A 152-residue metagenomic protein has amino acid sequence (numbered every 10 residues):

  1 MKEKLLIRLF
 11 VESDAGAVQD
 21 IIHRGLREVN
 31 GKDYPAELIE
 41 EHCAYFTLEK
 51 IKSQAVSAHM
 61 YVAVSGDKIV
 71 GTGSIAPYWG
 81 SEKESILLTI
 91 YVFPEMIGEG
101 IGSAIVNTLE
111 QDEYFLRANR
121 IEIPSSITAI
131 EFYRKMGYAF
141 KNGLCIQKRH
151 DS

Functional and structural regions predicted by a protein language model:
M1-E3: Basic/polar N-terminal segments that are highly enriched at the extreme N-terminus, encompassing both cleavable
L5, L9-S13, D20-E95, V106-T108 (+1 more regions): Acetyl-CoA-dependent GNAT
G25, D112, F132: Short alpha-helical functional segments enriched in proximate histidine and acidic residues
G71, A129-I130, R149-H150: Short secondary-structure capping/turn micro-motifs that flank functional sites
E99, S103: Residues forming the Rossmann-fold NAD(P)(H) cofactor-binding site
I105, A129-F132: Conserved short alpha-helix immediately C-terminal to the canonical SAM/SAH-binding motif I of Rossmann-like
V106, E113-S126: Conserved GNAT acetyl-CoA-binding A-motif
R120-P124, R134, A139-S152: Conserved catalytic-core motifs of GNAT/GCN5-like acyltransferases
